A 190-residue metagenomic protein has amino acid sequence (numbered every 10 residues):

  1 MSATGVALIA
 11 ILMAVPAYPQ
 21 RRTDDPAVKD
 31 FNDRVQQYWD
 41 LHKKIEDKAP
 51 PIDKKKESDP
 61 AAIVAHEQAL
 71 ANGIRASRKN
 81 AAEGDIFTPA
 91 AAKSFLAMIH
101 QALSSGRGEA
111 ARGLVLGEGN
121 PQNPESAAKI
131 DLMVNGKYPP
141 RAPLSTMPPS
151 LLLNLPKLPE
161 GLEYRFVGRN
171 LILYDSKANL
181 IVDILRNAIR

Functional and structural regions predicted by a protein language model:
A3-A14: Bacterial N-terminal signal peptides
A14-A17, V35: A generic alpha-helix preference that emphasizes hydrophobic side chains
Y18-P26: Cleaved targeting-peptide boundary
V28-A90: Early exported N-terminus immediately downstream of N-terminal targeting peptides
E46-K48, L103, I172: Amphipathic alpha-helical interaction segments
E67-T146: Mid-length scaffold segments of soluble, non-membrane domains
G113-R190: Amphipathic, charged alpha-helical segments and their helix-to-coil junctions in extracytoplasmic/peripheral assemblies
